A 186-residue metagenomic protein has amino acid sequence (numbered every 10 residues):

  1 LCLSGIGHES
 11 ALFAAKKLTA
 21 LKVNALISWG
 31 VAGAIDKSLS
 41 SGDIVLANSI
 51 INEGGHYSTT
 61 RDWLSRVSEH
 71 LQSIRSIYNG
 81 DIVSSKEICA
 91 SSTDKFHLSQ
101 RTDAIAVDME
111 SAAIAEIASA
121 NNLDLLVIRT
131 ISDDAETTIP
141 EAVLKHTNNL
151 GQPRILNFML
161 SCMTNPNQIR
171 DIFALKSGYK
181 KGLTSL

Functional and structural regions predicted by a protein language model:
L1-L186: Glycine-rich phosphate- or other oxyanion-binding loops that anchor nucleotides, phosphorylated ligands
